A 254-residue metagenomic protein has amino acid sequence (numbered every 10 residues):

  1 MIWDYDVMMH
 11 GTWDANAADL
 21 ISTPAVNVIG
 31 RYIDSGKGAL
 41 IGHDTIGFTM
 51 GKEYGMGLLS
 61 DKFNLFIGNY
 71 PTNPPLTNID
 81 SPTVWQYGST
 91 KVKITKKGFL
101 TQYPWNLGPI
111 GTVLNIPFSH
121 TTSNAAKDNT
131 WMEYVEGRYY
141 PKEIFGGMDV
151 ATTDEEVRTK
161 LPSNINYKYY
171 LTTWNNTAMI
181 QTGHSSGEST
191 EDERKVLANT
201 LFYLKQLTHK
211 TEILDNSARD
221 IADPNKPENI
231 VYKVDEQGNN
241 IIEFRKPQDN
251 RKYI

Functional and structural regions predicted by a protein language model:
M1-A15, Q206-H209: Aromatic-Pro/Gly-enriched surface loop or interdomain linker that acts as a lid/target-recognition segment
W3-M8, D34-L40, W174-A178: Loop/turn elements at helix/coil->beta-strand transitions in domains of secreted/extracellular proteins
M8, I29, A39-L40, I230 (+1 more regions): Hydrophobic beta-strand residues in large extracellular and virion-surface proteins
G11, G42, Q181-G183: A cross-family glycoside hydrolase active-site/sugar-binding cleft signature
G11, R31-S35, N199, Y203-L207: Structured segments of extracytoplasmic/periplasmic soluble domains in secreted or envelope-associated proteins
D14-N124: A glycine-rich, often tryptophan-bearing local segment used as a flexible ligand/cofactor-contacting loop or short
G57-Y70, L76-T77, T153-K252: Extracellular ligand-binding/catalytic regions of CAZymes and related secreted enzymes and adhesion modules
N73-E188: Catalytic beta-strand/loop cores that center a nucleophilic Ser/Cys/Thr and support acyl-enzyme chemistry
